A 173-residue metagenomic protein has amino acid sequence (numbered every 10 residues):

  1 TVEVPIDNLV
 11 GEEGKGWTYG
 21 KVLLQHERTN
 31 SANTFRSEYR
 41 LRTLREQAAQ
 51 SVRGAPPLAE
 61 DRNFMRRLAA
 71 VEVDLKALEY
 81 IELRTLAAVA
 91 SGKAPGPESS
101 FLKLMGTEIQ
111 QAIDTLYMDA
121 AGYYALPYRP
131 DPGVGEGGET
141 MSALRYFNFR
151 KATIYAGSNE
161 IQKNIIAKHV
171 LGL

Functional and structural regions predicted by a protein language model:
T1-L78, A152, K168: Glycine-rich beta->alpha junctions and the first turn(s) of the following alpha-helix
E3-P5, Q25-H26, E46, Q50 (+5 more regions): Short, well-ordered loop/turn and helix-capping segments at boundaries between secondary-structure elements and domains
E12, E60, R67-A77, A94 (+4 more regions): Secondary-structure capping and boundary motifs in well-ordered enzyme cores
G14-H26, N30-T34, A121-L173: Glycine-rich phosphate/cofactor-binding loops in nucleotide/flavin-utilizing enzymes
K21, R42-R45, M65, L86 (+3 more regions): Generic detector of well-ordered alpha-helical segments enriched in charged/polar residues, highlighting helical
A59-R62, K76-V134: C-terminal helix-coil-helix/basic helical segment that borders enzyme active sites and/or dimer interfaces and provides
